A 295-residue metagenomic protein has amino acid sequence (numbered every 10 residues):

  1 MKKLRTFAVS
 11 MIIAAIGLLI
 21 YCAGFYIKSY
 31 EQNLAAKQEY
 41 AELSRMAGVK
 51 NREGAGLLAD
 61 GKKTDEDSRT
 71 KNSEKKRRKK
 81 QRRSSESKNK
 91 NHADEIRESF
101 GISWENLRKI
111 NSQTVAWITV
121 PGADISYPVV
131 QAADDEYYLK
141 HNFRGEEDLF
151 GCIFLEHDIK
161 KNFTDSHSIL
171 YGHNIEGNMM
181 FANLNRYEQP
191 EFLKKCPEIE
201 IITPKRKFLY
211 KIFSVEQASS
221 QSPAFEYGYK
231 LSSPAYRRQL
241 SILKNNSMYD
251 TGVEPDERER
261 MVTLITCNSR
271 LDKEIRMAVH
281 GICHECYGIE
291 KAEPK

Functional and structural regions predicted by a protein language model:
M1-A15: N-terminal Sec-pathway targeting helices
A15-K295: Solvent-exposed, non-transmembrane regions of membrane-associated and secreted proteins
